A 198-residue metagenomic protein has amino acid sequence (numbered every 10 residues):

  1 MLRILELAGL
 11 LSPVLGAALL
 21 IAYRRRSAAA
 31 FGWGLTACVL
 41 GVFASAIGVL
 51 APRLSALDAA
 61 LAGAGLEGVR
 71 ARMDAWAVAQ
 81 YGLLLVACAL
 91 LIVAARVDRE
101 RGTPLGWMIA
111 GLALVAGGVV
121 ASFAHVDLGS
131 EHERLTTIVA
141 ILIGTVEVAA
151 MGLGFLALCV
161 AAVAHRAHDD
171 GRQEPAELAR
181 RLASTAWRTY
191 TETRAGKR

Functional and structural regions predicted by a protein language model:
M1-A8, A46-Y81, V119-A149: Membrane interfacial helix motifs at helix-loop boundaries and amphipathic/re-entrant anchors
I4-R25: First transmembrane helix
L5-S12, W33-G41, Q80-L83, G111 (+1 more regions): Hydrophobic alpha-helical transmembrane segments of polytopic
A18-G32, C88-M108, F155-A179: Cytoplasmic membrane-interface segments at the C-terminal ends of transmembrane helices
I21-L40, I47-L57, A94-A95: Hydrophobic/basic alpha-helical segments enriched in Actinobacteria
G34-A46, P104-V120: Transmembrane alpha-helical segments of multi-pass membrane proteins
A75-A89, P104-A110, L114-A116, E133-R166: Alpha-helical membrane-associated segments of multi-pass integral membrane proteins
A167-R198: Short, highly charged, low-complexity non-transmembrane loops/tails of multi-pass membrane proteins
